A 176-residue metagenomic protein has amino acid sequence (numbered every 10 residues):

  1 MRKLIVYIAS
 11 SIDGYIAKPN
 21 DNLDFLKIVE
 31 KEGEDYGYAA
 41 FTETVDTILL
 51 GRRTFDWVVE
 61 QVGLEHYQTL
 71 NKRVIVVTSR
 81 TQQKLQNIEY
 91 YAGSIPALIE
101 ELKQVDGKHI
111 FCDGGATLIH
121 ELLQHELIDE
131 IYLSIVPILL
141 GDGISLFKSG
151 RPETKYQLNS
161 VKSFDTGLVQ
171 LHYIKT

Functional and structural regions predicted by a protein language model:
M1-T176: Enzymes that bind and transform nitrogen-containing heteroaromatic metabolites
